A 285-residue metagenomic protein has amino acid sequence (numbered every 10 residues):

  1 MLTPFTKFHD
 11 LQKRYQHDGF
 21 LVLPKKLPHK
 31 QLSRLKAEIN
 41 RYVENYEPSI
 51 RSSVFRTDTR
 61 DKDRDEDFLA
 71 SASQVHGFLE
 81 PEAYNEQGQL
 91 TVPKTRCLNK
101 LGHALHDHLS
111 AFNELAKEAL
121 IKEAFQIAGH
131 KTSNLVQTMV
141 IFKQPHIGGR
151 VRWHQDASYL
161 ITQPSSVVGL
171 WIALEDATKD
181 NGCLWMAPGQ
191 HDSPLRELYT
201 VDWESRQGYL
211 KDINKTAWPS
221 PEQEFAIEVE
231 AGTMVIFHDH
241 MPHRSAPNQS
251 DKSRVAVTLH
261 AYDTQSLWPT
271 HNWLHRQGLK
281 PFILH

Functional and structural regions predicted by a protein language model:
M1-Q16, P24-R150, F282-I283: Non-heme Fe(II)-dependent double-stranded beta-helix
N45-S53, D63-E66, A70-Q74, F78 (+3 more regions): Non-heme Fe(II)/2-oxoglutarate
L115, H130-N134, A157-Q163, A173-C183 (+1 more regions): Active-site region of the double-stranded beta-helix
Q137-M139, Q144, Q155, I172-D176 (+1 more regions): Short, structured patches in soluble enzyme cores that scaffold and shape functional sites
F142-D156, D239-R244: Conserved short histidine dyad/triad with adjacent acidic residue
Q155-V167, E222-Q223, V229, K252: A short beta-loop-beta micro-motif enriched in histidine and acidic residues
I161-K179, E228-V229, I236, H260-D263: Short, conserved beta-strand element in jelly-roll/cupin
A177-M241: Double-stranded beta-helix
